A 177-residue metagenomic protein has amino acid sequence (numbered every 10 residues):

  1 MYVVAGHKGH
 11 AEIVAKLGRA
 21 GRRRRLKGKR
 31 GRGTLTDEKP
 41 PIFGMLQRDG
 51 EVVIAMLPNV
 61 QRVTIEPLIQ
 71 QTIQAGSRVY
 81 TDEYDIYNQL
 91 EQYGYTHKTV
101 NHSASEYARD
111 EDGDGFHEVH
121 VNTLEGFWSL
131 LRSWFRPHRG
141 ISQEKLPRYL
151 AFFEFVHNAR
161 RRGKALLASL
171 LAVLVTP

Functional and structural regions predicted by a protein language model:
M1-P177: Residue-level recognition of single "structural anchor" positions that define or cap local secondary structure
